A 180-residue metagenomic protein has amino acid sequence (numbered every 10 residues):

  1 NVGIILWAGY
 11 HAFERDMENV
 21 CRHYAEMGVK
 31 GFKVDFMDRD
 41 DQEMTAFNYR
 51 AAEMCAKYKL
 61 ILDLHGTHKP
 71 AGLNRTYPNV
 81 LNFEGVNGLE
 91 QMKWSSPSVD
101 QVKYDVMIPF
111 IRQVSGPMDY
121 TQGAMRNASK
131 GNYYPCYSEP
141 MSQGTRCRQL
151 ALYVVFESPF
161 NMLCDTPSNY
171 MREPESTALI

Functional and structural regions predicted by a protein language model:
N1-T145: Aromatic- and carboxylate-enriched substrate-binding clefts and catalytic-loop regions of carbohydrate-active enzymes
C147-I180: Catalytic cores of secreted or luminal carbohydrate-active enzymes
